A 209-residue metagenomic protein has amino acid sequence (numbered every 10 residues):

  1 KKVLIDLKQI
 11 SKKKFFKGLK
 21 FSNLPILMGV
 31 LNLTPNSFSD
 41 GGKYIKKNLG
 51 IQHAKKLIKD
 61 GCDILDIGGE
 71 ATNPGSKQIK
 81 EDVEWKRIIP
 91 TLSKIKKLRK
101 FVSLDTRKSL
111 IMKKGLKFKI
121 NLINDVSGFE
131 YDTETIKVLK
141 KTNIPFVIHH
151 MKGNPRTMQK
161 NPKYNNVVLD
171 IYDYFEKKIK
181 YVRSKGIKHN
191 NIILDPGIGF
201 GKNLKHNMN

Functional and structural regions predicted by a protein language model:
K1-P35, K180, I187-K188: N-terminal amphipathic alpha-helix/helix-capping segment at the start of soluble metabolic enzymes
K2-I5, D63-D66, S103, N124-D125 (+1 more regions): Conserved beta-strand positions in the central sheet of alpha/beta enzyme cores
V3, K8-S11, S39-K56, D82-K86 (+3 more regions): Glycine-rich anion/phosphate-binding loops
L24-L27, K96-D105, N121-L122, H189: Short beta-strand/loop segments at the ligand-binding rim of alpha/beta enzyme cores
L27, L33-S39, A71-G75, M112 (+2 more regions): Conserved anion-binding
L31, L57, G61, D105 (+2 more regions): Conserved, mostly hydrophobic/aromatic
F38-S39, D63-T91, I198-L204: Glycine-rich, proline-tolerant flexible connector loops at the mouths of alpha/beta enzymes
K77-L104, L110-K114, K141-M151: Alpha-helix-loop-beta-strand connector modules within alpha/beta enzyme cores
